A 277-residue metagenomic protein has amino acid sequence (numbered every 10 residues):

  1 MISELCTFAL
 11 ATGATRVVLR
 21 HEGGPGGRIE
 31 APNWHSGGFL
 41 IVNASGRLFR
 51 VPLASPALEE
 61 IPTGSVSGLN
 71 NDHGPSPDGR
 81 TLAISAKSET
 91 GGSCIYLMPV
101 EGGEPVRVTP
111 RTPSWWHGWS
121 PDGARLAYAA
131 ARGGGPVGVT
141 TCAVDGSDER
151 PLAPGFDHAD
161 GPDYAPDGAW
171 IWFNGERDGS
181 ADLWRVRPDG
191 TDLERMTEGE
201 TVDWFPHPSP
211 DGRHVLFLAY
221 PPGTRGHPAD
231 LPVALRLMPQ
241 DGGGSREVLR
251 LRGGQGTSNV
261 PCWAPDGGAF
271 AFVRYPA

Functional and structural regions predicted by a protein language model:
M1-R16, E30-A31, F39-F49, G74 (+3 more regions): Histidine-/acidic-rich catalytic cores in large beta-rich domains
I2-L5, R47-F49, G91-Y96, G135-T140 (+2 more regions): Structural motif
T7-R28, L53-G68, M98-P113, C142-D160 (+2 more regions): Multi-bladed beta-propeller domains
A11-T12, S36-G37, S45, L53-S55 (+17 more regions): Short strand-connecting beta-turns/loops that link adjacent beta-strands
G23-I41, S67-L82, R111-A129, F156-N174 (+2 more regions): Conserved beta-propeller blade repeats
H35-G46, A83-E89, A127-G134, I171-D178 (+2 more regions): Beta-strand C-termini and the immediately following turn/loop, strongest in propeller blades
A83-K87, G92-T109, W115-W116, A127: Hydrophobic alpha-helical segments and helix pairs
G179, E200-L237: Loop/turn-rich, solvent-exposed surfaces of beta-rich toroidal or solenoidal domains
